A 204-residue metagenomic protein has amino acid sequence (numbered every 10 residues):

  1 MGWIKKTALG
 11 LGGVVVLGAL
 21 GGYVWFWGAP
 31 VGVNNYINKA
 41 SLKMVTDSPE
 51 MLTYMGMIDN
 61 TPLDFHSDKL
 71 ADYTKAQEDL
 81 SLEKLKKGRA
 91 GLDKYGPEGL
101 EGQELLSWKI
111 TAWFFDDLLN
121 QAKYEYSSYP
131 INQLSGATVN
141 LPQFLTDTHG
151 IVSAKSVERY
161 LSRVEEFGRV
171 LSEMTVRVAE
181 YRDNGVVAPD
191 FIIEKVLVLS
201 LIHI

Functional and structural regions predicted by a protein language model:
M1-K6: Positively charged n-region of N-terminal signal peptides that target proteins for export
A8-I202: N-terminal maturation segment of proteins
